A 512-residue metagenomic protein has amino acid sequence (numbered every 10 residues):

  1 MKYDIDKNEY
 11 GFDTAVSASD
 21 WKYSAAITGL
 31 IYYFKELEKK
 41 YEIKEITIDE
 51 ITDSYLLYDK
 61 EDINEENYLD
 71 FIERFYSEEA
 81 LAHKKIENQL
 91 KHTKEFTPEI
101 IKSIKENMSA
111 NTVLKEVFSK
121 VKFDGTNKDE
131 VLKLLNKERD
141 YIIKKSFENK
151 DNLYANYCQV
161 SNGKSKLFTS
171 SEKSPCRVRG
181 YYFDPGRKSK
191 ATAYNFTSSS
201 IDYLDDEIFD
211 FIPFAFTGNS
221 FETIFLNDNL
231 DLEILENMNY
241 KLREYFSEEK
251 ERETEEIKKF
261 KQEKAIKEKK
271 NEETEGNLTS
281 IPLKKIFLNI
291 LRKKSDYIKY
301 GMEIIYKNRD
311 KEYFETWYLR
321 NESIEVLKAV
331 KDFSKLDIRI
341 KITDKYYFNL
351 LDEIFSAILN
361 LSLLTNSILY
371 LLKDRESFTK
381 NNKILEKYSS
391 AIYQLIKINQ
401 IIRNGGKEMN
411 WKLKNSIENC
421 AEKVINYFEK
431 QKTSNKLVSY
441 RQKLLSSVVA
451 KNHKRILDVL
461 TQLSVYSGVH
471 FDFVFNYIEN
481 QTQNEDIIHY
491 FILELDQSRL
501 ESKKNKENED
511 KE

Functional and structural regions predicted by a protein language model:
M1-G125, M302-E512: Long, contiguous all-alpha helical interaction modules
F123-V131, Y154: NAD(P)H-binding glycine-rich loop region in Rossmannoid oxidoreductase-like domains and their noncatalytic homologs
L132-E148, Q159-Y203, F211-F214: Short linear interaction motifs
L135-Y157, V438-L445, V449, I456: Helix-driven interaction modules
R177-R179, Y203, N227, I234-K241 (+6 more regions): Generic hydrophobic/packing signal
Y182-L359, L363: Domain-exit/linker segments immediately C-terminal to small folded modules
